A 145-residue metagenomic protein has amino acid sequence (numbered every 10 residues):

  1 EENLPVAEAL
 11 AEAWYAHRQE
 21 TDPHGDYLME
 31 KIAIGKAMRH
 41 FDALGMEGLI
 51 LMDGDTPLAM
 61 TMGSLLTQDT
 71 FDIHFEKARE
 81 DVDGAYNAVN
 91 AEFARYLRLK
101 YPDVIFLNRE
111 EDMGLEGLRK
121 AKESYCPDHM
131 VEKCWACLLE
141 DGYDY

Functional and structural regions predicted by a protein language model:
E1-V82, L97: A conserved beta-strand-loop-helix scaffold within acyl/acetyltransferase catalytic domains
G25, L139-E140: Residue-level signal for alpha-helical context at structural boundaries
G48-L139: Aromatic (often tryptophan-rich) hydrophobic motifs at membrane interfaces
D141-Y145: Intrinsically disordered terminal and processing segments
